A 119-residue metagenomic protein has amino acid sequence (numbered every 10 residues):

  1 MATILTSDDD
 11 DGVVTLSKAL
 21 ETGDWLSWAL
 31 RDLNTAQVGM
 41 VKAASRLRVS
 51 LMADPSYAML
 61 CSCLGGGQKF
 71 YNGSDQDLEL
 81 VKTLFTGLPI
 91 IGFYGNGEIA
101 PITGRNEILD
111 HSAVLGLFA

Functional and structural regions predicted by a protein language model:
M1-A119: Hydrophobic alpha/beta core scaffold segments
